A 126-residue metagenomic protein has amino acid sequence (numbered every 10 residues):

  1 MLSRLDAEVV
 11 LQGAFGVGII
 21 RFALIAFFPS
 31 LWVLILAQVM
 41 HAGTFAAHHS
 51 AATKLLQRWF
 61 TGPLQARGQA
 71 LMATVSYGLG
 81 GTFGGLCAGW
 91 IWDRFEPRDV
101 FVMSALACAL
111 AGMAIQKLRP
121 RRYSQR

Functional and structural regions predicted by a protein language model:
M1-A7, W92-D93: Helix-to-loop junctions at the C-terminal end of transmembrane segments in multipass secondary transporters
V9-L24, V102-A105: Structural signature of the two symmetry-related core transmembrane helices
A26-A37: Helix-loop junctions at membrane interfaces in 12-TM secondary transporters
A46-T61: Intracellular juxtamembrane helix-capping segments at the cytosolic ends of symmetry-related transmembrane helices
F60-A73: Loop-to-transmembrane helix entry/capping segments in MFS-fold secondary transporters and related SLC/MFSD carriers
G80-W92: Small-residue (Gly/Pro/Ala) motifs that create kinks and tight helix-helix packing interfaces
W90-C108: A membrane-interface helix-boundary motif in multi-pass transporters
M103-R126: Multi-pass alpha-helical transporter architecture, strongest for 12-TM Major Facilitator/SLC carriers used
